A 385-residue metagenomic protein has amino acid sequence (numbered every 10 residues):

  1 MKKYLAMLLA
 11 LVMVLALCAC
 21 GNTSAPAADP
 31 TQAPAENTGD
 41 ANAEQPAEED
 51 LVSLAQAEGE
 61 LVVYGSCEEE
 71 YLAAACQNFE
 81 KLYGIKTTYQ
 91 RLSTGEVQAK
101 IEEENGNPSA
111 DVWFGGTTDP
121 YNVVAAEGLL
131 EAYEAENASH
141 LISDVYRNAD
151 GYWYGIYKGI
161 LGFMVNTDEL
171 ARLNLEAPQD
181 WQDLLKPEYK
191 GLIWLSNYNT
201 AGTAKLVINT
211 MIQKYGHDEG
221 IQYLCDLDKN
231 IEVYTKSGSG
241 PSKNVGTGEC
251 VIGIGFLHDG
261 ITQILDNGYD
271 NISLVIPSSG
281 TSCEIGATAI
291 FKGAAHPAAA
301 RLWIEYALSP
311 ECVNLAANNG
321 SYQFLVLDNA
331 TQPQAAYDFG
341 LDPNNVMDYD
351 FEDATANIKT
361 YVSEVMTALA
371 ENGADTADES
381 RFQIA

Functional and structural regions predicted by a protein language model:
M1-E58, D375-A385: Short, low-complexity disordered leader/linker segments with a strong preference for bacterial N-terminal type II
V62-C76, T88-E104, P108-E249: Extracytoplasmic ligand-binding site segments that recognize negatively charged/polar headgroups
A75-Y83: A short alpha-helix/helix-coil micro-patch that ends at or immediately precedes a cysteine
D119-V123, V251-N271: A ligand-binding cleft/hinge motif common to bilobed small-molecule-binding domains
G159, Y223-D228, Y234-T235, G268-K292: Periplasmic-binding protein-like
T281-S282, G286, F291-Y349, R381-F382: Mature extracytoplasmic/periplasmic domains
P343-A385: Conserved C-terminal helix/tail region of periplasmic/extracytoplasmic solute-binding proteins
